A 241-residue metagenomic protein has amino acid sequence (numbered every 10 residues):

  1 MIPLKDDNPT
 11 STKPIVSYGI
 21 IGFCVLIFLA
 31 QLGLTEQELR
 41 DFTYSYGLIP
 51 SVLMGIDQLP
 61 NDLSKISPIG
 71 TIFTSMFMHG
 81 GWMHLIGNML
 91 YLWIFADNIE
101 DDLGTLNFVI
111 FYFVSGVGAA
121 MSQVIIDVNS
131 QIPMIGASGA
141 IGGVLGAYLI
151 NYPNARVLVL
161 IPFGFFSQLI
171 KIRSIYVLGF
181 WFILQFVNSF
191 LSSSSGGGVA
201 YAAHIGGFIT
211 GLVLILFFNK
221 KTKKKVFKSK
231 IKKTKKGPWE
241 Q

Functional and structural regions predicted by a protein language model:
M1-Q241: A detector for small-residue-rich transmembrane helices and their helix-helix packing motifs
